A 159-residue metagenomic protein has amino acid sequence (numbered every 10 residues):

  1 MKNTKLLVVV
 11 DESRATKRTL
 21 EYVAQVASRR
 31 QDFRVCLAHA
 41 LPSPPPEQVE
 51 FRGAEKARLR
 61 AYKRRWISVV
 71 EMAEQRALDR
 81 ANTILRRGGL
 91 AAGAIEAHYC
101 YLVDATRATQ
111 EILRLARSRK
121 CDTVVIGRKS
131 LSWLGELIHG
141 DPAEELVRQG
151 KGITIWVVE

Functional and structural regions predicted by a protein language model:
M1, T83-T123, E144: Structural beta-alpha unit
M1-K63: Small/aliphatic-rich secondary-structure junction motif
K2-N3, T106, T123-R148: Glycine-rich, Arg-bearing micro-motifs that act as flexible, cationic patches
L7, R34-C36, E96, T123 (+1 more regions): A structural signal for isolated positions on well-ordered beta-strands in alpha/beta enzyme cores
Y22, A73-L85, E111: Short, solvent-exposed amphipathic alpha-helices that sit in or adjacent to ligand/effector-binding or catalytic
S28, R117, R148-K151: Solvent-exposed polar/charged
L59-R76: A short acidic, glycine-rich active-site loop that binds or catalyzes chemistry on phosphate/adenosine moieties
E144-E159: Short, flexible loop segments at boundaries between secondary-structure elements
